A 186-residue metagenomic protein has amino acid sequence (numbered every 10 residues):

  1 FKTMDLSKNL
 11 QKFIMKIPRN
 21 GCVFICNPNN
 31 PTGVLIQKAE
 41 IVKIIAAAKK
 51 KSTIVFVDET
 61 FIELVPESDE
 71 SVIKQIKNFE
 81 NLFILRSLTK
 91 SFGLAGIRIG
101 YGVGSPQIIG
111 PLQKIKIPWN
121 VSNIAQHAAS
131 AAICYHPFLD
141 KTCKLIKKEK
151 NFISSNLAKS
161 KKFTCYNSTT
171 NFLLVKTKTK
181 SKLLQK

Functional and structural regions predicted by a protein language model:
F1-M4, L85: Hydrophobic residues at beta-strand termini and immediately following loops that shape nucleotide-binding pockets
M4-P66: Active-site phosphate-binding strand-loop segment of PLP-dependent enzymes
E40-K51, S71-N78, P111: Catalytic-core regions built around general acid/base machinery
N81-K159, F163-Y166: PLP-dependent aminotransferase class I/II
K147, L157-K186: Conserved PLP-binding catalytic core of the aspartate aminotransferase-like
